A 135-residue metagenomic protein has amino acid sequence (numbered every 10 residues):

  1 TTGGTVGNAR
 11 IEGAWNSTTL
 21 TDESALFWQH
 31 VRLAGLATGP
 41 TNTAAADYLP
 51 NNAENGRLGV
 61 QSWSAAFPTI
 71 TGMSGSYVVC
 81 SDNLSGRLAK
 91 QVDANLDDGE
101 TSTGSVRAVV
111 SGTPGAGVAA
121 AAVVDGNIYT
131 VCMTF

Functional and structural regions predicted by a protein language model:
T1-A121: N-terminal pilin/flagellin-like segments and related low-complexity appendage regions
V124-F135: Short, low-complexity, Pro/Ser/Thr/Gly-rich segments in the mature regions of secreted, periplasmic
